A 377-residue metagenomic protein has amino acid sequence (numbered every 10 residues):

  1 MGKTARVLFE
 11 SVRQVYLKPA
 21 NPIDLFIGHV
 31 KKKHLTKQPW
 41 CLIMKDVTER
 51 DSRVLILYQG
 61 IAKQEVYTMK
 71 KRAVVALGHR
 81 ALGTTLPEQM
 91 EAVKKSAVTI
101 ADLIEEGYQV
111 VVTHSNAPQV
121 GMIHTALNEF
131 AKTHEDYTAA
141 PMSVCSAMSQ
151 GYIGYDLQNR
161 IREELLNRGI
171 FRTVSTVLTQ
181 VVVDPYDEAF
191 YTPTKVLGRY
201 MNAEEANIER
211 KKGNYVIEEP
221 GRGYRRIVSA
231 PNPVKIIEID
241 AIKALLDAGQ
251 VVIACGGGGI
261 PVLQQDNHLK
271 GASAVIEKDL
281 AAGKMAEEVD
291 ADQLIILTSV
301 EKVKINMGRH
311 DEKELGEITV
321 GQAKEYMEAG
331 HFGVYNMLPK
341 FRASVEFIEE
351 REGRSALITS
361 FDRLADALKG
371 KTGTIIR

Functional and structural regions predicted by a protein language model:
G2-S11: Extreme N-terminal basic, low-complexity initiation segments that serve as generic localization/processing leaders
K3, Y16, K31, L42-I43 (+2 more regions): Short, positively charged and aromatic/hydrophobic N-terminal segments
T4-A5, A20, T36, T48 (+2 more regions): Ala/Thr-enriched low-complexity intrinsically disordered regions
E10-V12, A20, V30, L35 (+1 more regions): Short hydrophobic alpha-helical segments enriched in small aliphatic residues
Y16, N21-D24, H34, D51 (+2 more regions): Intrinsic-disorder-associated, low-complexity terminal segments enriched in Asp/Asn/His/Tyr and depleted of Lys/Arg
D24-G28, M44, L57, A62 (+1 more regions): Residues marking helix boundaries in flexible regions
Y67-R377: C-terminal catalytic "cap/lid" subdomain
